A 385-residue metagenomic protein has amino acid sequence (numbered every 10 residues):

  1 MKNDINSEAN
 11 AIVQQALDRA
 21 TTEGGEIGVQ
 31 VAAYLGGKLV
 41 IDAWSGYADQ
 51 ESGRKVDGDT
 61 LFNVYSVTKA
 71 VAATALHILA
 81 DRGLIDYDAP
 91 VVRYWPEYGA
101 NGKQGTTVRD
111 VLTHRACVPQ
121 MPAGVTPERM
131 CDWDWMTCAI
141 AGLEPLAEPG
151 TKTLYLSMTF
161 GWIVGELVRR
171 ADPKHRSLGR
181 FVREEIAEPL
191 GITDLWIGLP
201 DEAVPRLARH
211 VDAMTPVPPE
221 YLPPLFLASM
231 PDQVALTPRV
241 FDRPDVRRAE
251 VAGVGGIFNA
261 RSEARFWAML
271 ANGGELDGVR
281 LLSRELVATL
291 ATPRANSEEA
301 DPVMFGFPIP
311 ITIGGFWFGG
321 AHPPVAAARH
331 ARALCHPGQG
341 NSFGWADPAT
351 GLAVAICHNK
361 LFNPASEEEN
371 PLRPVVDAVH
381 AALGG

Functional and structural regions predicted by a protein language model:
M1-Y47, D59, K152, R169-W196 (+1 more regions): Catalytic loop of the DD-peptidase/beta-lactamase superfamily, centered on the K-T-G motif and neighboring
D18, A116, A141-P145, G165 (+1 more regions): Amphipathic, well-packed alpha-helical segments that form the structural scaffold of globular domains
G53-R54, A139-A147, P244-R248: Acidic/His metal-coordination segments adjacent to aromatic residues that form catalytic metal sites in metalloenzymes
G58, N63-V67, V71, L79-A123 (+3 more regions): Active-site helix/loop module of the DD-peptidase/beta-lactamase fold, centered on the serine-lysine SxxK catalytic
A72-A73, F160-G165, E263-R265: Well-ordered alpha-helical segments within folded domains of soluble proteins
L76: Short alpha-helical "switch" segments that flank and position catalytic residues in signal-transduction proteins
G150-T159: Cytochrome P450
